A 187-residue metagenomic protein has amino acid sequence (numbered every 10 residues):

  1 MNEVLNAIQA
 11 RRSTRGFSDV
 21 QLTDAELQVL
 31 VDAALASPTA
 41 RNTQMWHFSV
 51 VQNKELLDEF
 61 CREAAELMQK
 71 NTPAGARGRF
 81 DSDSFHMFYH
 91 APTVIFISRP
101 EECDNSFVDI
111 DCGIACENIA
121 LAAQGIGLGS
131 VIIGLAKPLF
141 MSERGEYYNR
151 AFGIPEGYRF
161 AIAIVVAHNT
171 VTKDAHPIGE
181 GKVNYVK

Functional and structural regions predicted by a protein language model:
M1-K187: Acidic, surface-exposed loops and disordered segments
